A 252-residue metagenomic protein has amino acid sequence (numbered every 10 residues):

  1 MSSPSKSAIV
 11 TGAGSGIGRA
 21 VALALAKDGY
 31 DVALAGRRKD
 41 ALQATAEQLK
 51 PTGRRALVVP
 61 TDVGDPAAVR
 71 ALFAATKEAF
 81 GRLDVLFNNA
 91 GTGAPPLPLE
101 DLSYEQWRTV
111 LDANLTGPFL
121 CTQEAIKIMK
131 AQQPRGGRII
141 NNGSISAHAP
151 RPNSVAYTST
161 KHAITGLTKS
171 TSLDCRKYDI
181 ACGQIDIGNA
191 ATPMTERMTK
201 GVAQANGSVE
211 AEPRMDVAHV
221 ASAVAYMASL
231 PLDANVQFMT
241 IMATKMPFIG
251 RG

Functional and structural regions predicted by a protein language model:
G14-G16: Conserved glycine-rich cofactor-binding loop
P60-L72, Y104: The beta1-alpha1 cofactor-binding region of Rossmann-like NAD(H)/NADP(H)-dependent oxidoreductases
L97-L99, Q106-L111: Substrate-binding pocket helix/loop in short-chain dehydrogenase/reductase
T122, T160: Active-site helix of classical SDR
K127, L173-K177: Alpha-helical segment proximal to the catalytic Tyr-Lys
S144: Residue(s) in the substrate-gating loop at a strand-loop-helix junction that position the organic substrate next
Q184-I185, A203-I249: C-terminal helical subdomain
